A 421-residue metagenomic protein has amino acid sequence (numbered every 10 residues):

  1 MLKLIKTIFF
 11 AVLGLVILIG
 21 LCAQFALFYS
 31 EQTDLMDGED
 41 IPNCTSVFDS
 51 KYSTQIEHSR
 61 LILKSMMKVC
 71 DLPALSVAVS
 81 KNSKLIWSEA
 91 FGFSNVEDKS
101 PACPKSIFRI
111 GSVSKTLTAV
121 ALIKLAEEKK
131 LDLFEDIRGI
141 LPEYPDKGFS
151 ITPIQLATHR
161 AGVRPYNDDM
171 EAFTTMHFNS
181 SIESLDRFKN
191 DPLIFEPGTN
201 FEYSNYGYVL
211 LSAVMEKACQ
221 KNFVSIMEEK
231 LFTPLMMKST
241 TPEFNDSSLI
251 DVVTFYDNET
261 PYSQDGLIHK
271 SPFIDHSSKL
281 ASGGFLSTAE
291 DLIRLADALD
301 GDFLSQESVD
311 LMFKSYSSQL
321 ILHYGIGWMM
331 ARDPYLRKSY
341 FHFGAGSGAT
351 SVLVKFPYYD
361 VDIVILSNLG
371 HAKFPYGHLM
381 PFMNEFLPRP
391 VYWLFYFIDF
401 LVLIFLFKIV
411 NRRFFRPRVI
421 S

Functional and structural regions predicted by a protein language model:
L2-E89, C219-K221, E228-E229, T233 (+1 more regions): Catalytic loop of the DD-peptidase/beta-lactamase superfamily, centered on the K-T-G motif and neighboring
C44-T45, F93-N95, S106, D136-E143 (+3 more regions): Short linear capping/connector segments at secondary-structure termini
H58-I62, G139, L210: Short, conserved clusters of charged catalytic residues that mark active-site and nucleotide-handling motifs
V69-S76, E97-Q155, I194-Y206, L280-G283 (+1 more regions): Short active-site loop at a secondary-structure junction that contains or immediately precedes the catalytic residue(s)
N82, S94-V96, A161-G162, S247: Solvent-exposed coil/turn segments that connect beta secondary-structure elements in extracytoplasmic/periplasmic
S94-P104, K373-F382: A short, polar/charged loop-to-alpha-helix boundary motif
G148-A345: Short, surface-exposed loop or secondary-structure junction motifs that flank catalytic or metal-binding residues
